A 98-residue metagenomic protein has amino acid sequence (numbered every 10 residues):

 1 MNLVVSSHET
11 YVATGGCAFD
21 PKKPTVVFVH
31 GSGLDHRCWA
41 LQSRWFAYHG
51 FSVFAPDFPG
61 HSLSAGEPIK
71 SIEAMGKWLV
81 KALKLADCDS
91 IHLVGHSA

Functional and structural regions predicted by a protein language model:
M1-T10: N-terminal cap/lid segment of alpha/beta-hydrolase-fold proteins
S7-H8, G15, M75: Compositionally biased, intrinsically disordered low-complexity segments
A13-A65: Conserved HGGG/HGGXW glycine-rich cap/lid loop of the alpha/beta-hydrolase fold
H30-S32, I91, G95-S97: Conserved alpha/beta-hydrolase "nucleophile elbow" surrounding the catalytic nucleophile
Y48, S52-V94: Active-site loop/oxyanion-hole signature of alpha/beta-hydrolase fold enzymes
